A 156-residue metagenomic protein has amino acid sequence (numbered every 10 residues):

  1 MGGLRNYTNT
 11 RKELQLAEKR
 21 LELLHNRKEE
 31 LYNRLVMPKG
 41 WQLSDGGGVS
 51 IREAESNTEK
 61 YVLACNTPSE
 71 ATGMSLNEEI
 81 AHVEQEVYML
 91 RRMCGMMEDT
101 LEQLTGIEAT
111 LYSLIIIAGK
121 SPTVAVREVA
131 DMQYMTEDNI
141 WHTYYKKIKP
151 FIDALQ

Functional and structural regions predicted by a protein language model:
M1-T100, Q133, L155-Q156: N-terminal interaction/assembly modules
R5, A109-T110, R127, D138: Active-site-proximal helix/loop capping residues that flank conserved catalytic or ligand/cofactor
N26, K120-T123, F151: A short hydrophobic/aromatic micro-motif that marks alpha-helical segments and, especially, helix-coil
T100-Q103, F151: Generic non-transmembrane alpha-helical segments
Q103-V124: Short amphipathic alpha helix immediately N-terminal
G119-D138: Helix-turn-helix DNA-binding module
I140-L155: DNA major-groove recognition helices of helix-turn-helix
